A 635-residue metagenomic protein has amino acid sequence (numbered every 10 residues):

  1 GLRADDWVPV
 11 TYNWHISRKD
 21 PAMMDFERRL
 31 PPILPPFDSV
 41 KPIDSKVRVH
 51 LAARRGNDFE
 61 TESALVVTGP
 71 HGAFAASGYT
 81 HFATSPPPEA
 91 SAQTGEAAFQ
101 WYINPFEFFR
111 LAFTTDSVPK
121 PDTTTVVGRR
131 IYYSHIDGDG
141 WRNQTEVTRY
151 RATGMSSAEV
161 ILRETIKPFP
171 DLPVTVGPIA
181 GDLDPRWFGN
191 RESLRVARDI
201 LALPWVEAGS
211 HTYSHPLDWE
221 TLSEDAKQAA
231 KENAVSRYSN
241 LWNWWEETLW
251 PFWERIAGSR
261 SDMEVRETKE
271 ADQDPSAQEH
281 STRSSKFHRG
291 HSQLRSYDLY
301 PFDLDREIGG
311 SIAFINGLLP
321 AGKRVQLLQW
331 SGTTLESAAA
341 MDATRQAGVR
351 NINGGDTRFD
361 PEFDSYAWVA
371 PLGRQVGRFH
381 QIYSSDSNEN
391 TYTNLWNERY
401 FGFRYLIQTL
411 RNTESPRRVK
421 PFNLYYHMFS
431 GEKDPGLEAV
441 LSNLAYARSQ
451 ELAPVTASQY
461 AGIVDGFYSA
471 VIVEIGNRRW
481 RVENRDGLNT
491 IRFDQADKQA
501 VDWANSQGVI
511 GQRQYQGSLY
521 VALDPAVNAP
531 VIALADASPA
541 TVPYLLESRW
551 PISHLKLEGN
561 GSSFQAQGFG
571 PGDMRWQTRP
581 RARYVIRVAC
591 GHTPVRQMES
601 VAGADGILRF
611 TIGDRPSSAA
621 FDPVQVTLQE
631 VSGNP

Functional and structural regions predicted by a protein language model:
G1-F59, G487-N489, Q495-D497: An acidic, glycine-rich "communication" segment
F59-A73, T123, L410-E414: Short, surface-exposed beta-strand/loop micro-motifs that present aromatic residues
T68-G177, D434-D465, V531-S562, Q567-G568 (+3 more regions): Extracellular ligand-binding/catalytic regions of CAZymes and related secreted enzymes and adhesion modules
G95-W219, N233-W242, E246, P301 (+4 more regions): Active-site beta->alpha N-cap acidic-glycine motif
F108-G128, V160-I179, D184, W205 (+3 more regions): C-terminal domain-boundary segment and adjacent tail
F188-G189, L299-R378, L437, G606-G613 (+1 more regions): Catalytic domains of cell-wall/extracellular-matrix polysaccharide-remodeling enzymes, centered on de-N-acetylation
P216-P320, L372-E414: Alpha-helical scaffold elements lining the catalytic groove of polysaccharide deacetylases
P454-P635: Non-catalytic C-terminal accessory domains or segments of carbohydrate-active enzymes
